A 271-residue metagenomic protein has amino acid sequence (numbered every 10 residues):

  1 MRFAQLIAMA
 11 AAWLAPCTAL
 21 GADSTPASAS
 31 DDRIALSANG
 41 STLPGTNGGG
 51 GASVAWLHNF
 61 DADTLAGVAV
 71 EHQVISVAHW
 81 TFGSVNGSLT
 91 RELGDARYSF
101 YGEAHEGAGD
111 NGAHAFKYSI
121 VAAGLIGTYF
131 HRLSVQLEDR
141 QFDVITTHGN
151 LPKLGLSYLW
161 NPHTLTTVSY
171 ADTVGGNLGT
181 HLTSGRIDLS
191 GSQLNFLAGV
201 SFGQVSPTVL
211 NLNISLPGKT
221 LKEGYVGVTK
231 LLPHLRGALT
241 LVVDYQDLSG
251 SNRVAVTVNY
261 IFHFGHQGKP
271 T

Functional and structural regions predicted by a protein language model:
M1-D31, F264-T271: Cleavable N-terminal export/targeting peptides
G21-S76: Short glycine/proline- and aromatic-enriched beta-strand/turn motifs that initiate or cap beta-hairpins
D32-I34, F60-V68, E92-G102, F130-L137 (+5 more regions): Repeated loop/turn-to-beta-strand initiation elements of outer-membrane beta-barrel proteins
A35-S37, A55, N86-T90, G124-I126 (+5 more regions): Outer-membrane beta-barrel architecture
L36-G40, V68-H72, G102-E106, A123 (+6 more regions): Transmembrane beta-barrel strands of outer-membrane/channel proteins
S41-G50, Q73-G83, E106-S119, Q141-N150 (+3 more regions): Solvent-exposed loop/turn segments connecting transmembrane beta-strands in outer-membrane beta-barrel proteins
L182-D244: Outer membrane beta-barrel transmembrane domains
I187-L194, V226, N252-T271: Outer-membrane beta-barrel "beta-signal"
